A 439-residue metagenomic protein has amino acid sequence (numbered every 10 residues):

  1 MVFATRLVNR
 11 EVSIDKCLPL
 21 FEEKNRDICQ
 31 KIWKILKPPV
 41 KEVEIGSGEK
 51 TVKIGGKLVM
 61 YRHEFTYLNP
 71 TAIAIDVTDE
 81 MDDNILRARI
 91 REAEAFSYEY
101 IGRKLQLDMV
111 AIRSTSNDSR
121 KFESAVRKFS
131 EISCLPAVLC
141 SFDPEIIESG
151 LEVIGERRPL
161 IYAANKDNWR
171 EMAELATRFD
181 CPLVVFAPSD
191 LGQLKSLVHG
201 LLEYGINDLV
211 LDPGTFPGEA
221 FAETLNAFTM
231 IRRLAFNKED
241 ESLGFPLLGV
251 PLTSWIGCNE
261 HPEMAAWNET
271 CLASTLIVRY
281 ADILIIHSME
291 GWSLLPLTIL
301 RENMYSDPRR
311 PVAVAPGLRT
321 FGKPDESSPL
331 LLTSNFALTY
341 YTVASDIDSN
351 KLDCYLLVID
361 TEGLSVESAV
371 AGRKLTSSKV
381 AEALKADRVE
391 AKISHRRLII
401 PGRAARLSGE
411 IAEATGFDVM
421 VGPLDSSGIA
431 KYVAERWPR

Functional and structural regions predicted by a protein language model:
M1-V2, R6-I14, V52-G55, M60-Y61 (+6 more regions): Conserved mixed alpha/beta catalytic, RNA-binding, or beta-rich assembly cores of soluble enzyme, regulatory
V2-I35: Non-heme iron-sulfur electron-transfer modules
C29-Y61, F179: A structural-propensity feature for long, helix-poor, extended segments
E64: Extended, highly charged clamp/arch subdomains and adjacent linkers that form or line substrate-binding channels
P438-R439: Short, low-order "capping/linker" segments at domain edges
